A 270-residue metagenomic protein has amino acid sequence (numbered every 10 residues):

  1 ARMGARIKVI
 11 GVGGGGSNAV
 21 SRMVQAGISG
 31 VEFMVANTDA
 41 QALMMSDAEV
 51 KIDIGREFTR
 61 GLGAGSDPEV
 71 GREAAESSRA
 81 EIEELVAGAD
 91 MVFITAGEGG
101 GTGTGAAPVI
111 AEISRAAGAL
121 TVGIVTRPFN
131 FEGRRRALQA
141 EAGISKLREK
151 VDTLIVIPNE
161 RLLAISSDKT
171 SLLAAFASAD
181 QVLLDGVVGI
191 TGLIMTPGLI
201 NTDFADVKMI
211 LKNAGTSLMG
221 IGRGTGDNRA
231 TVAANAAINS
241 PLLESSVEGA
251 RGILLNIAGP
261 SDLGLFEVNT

Functional and structural regions predicted by a protein language model:
A1-T270: Tubulin/FtsZ superfamily GTPase core signature
